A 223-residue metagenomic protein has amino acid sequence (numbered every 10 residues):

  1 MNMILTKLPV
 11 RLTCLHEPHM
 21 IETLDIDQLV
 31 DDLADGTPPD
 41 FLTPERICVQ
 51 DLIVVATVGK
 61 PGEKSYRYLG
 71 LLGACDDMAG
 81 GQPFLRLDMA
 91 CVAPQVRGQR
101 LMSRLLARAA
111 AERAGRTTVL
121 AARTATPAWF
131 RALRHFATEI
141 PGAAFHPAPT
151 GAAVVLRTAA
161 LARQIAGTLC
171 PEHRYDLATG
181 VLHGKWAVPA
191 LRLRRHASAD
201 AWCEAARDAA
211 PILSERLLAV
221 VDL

Functional and structural regions predicted by a protein language model:
M1-L8, T13-H19, A114-L223: Terminal substrate-recognition subdomain of acyl/acetyltransferases
C14-C91: A conserved beta-strand-loop-helix scaffold within acyl/acetyltransferase catalytic domains
L24, A109-A114: Alpha-helix C-terminal capping segments
D76, P94, T124: Residues that line or immediately flank small-molecule/substrate-binding pockets and catalytic motifs
Q82, R97, F130-A132: Short acidic, gly/pro-rich beta-turn/loop elements at beta-sheet edges and active-site/ligand-binding grooves
D88-A93, T117-A121: Short acidic, glycine/Ser/Thr-rich loop/turn "cap" segments at secondary-structure junctions
V92, R97-A111: Conserved acetyl-CoA-binding loop-helix of GNAT-fold acetyltransferases
